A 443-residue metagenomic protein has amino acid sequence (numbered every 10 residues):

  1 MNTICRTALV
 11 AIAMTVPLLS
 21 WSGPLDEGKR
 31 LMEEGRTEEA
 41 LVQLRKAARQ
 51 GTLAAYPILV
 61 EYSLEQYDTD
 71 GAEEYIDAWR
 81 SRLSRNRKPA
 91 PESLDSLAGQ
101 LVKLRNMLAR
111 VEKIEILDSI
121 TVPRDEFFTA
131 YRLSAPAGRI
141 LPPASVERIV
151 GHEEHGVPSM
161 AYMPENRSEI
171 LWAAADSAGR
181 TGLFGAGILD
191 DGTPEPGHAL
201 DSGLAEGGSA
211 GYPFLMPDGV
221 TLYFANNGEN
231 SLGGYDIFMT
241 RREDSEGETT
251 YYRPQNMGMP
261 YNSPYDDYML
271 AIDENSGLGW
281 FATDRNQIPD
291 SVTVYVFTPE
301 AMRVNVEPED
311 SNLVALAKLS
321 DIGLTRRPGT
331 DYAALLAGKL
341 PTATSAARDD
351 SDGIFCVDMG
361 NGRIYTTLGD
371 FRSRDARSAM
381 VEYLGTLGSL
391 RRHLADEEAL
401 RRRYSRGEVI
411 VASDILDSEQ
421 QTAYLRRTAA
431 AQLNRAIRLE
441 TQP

Functional and structural regions predicted by a protein language model:
T15-P17: N-terminal signal peptide c-region/cleavage motif recognized by signal peptidases
G51-T52: Short helix-capping/linker turns of helical repeat alpha-solenoids
I58, E65, T69, S81-R82 (+5 more regions): Short, conserved micro-motifs composed of acidic
